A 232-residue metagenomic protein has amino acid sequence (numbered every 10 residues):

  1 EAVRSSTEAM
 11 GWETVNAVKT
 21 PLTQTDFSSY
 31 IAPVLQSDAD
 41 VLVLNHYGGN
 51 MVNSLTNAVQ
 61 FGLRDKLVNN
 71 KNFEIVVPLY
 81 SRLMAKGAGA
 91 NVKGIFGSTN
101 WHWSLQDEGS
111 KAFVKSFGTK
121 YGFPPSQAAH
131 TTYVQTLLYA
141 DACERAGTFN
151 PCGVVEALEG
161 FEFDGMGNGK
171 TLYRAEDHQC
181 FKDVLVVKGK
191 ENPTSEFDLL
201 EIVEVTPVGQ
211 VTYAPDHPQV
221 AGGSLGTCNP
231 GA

Functional and structural regions predicted by a protein language model:
E1-A232: Extracytosolic ligand-binding ectodomains
